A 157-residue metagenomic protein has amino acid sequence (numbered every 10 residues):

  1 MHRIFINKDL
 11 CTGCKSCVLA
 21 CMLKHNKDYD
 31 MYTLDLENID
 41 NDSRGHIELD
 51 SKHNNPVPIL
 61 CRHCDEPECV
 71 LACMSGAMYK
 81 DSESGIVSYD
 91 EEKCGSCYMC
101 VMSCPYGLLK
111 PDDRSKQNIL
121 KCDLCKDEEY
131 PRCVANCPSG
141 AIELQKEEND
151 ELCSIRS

Functional and structural regions predicted by a protein language model:
M1-S157: Non-ligating segments of multi-cofactor redox enzymes
